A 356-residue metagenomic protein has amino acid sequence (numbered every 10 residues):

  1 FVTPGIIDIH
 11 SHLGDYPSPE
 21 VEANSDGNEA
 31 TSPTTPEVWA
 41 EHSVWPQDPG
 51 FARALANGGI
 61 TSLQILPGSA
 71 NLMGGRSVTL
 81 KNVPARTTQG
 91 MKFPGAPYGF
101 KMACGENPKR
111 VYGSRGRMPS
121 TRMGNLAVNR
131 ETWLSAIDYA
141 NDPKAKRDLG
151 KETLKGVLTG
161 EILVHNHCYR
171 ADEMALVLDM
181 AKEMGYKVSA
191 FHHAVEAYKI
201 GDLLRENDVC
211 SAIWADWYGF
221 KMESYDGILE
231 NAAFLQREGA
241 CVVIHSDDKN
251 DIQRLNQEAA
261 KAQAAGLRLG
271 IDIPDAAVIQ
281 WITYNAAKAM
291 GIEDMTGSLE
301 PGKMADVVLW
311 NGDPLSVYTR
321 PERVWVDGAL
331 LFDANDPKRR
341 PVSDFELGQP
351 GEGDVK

Functional and structural regions predicted by a protein language model:
F1-P67, N71: Metal-associated gating/positioning segment near the N- to mid-region
I9-S11, I65-G68, H167-Y169, H193-A194 (+2 more regions): Active-site-proximal beta-strand/loop segments in catalytic clefts of secreted hydrolases
L13-Y16, P46, G68-M73, A171-A175 (+2 more regions): Active-site environment of divalent metal-dependent phosphoester hydrolases
S18-P19, S25-V38, L163, E183 (+3 more regions): His/Asp/Glu-enriched, well-ordered alpha-helical/loop segment that forms or immediately abuts the divalent-metal
G50-H192, R320, V326, E352-D354: Polyanionic/metal-chelating signatures
M91-K92, I200-D202, F220-I228, R320 (+1 more regions): Short, charged, surface-exposed secondary-structure boundary motifs
N125, N335-K356: Intein/HINT protein-splicing elements and their conserved insertion hotspots or analogous self-processing inserts
K288, E300-F345: C-terminal cap of metal-dependent C-N hydrolases
